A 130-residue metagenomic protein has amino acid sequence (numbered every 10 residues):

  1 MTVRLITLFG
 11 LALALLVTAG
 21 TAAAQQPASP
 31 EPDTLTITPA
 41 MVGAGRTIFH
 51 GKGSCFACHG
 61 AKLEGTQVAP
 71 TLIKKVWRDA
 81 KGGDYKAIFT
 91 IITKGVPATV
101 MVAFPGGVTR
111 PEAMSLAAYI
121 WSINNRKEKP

Functional and structural regions predicted by a protein language model:
M1-L35: N-terminal export/targeting leaders of redox proteins
Q25-H50, P130: Electrostatic cytochrome c docking/interface patches
P39-V42, Q67, K74-N124: Extracytoplasmic electron-transfer domains, predominantly the class I c-type cytochrome c fold
G45, K52-A61, L116-I120: The canonical Cys-X-X-Cys-His
I48, G60-L63, V68, A98: Short, flexible micro-motifs
S54-A57, T71, V100: Residue-level recognition of specific faces of alpha-helices
A57, A103-P105, E128-P130: Surface-exposed patches in mature extracellular/periplasmic domains of secreted proteins
L63, N124-E128: Activation segment of ePK-like protein kinases, specifically the conserved APE
